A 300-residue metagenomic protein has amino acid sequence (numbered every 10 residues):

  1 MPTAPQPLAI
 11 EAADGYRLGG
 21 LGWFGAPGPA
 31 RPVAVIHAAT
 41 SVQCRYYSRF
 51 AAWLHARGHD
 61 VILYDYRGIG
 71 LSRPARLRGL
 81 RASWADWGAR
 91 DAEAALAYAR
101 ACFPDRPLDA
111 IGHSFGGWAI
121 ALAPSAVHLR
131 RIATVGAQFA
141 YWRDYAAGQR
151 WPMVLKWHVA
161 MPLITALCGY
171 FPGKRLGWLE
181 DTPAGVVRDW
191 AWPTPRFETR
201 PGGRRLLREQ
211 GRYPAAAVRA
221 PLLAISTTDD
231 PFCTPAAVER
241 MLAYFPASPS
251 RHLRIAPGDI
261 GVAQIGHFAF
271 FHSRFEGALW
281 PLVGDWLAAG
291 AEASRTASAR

Functional and structural regions predicted by a protein language model:
M1-G25: N-terminal cap/lid segment of alpha/beta-hydrolase-fold proteins
R31, A39-V42: Active-site glycine-rich loops that stabilize anionic/oxyanionic intermediates across multiple enzyme folds
C44-R76: Conserved alpha/beta-hydrolase
R81-C102: Alpha/beta-hydrolase active-site loop
I111-E198: Alpha/beta-hydrolase-fold enzymes
V218, A224-S226: Short beta-strand/loop motif that positions the catalytic acidic residue of the alpha/beta-hydrolase fold
T234-Y244: Short alpha-helix in the alpha/beta-hydrolase fold that links the catalytic acid
R251, I255-R300: Catalytic active-site module of serine/aspartate enzymes centered on a nucleophile-bearing elbow/loop
